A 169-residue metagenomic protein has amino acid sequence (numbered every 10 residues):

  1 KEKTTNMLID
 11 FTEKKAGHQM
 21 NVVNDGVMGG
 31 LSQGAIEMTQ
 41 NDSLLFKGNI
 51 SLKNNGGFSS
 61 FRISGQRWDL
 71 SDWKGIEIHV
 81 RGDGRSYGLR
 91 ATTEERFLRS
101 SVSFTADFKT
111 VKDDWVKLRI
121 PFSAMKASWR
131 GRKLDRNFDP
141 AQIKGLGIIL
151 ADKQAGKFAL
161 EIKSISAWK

Functional and structural regions predicted by a protein language model:
K1-K169: Beta-rich carbohydrate-recognition modules and glycan-binding surfaces
